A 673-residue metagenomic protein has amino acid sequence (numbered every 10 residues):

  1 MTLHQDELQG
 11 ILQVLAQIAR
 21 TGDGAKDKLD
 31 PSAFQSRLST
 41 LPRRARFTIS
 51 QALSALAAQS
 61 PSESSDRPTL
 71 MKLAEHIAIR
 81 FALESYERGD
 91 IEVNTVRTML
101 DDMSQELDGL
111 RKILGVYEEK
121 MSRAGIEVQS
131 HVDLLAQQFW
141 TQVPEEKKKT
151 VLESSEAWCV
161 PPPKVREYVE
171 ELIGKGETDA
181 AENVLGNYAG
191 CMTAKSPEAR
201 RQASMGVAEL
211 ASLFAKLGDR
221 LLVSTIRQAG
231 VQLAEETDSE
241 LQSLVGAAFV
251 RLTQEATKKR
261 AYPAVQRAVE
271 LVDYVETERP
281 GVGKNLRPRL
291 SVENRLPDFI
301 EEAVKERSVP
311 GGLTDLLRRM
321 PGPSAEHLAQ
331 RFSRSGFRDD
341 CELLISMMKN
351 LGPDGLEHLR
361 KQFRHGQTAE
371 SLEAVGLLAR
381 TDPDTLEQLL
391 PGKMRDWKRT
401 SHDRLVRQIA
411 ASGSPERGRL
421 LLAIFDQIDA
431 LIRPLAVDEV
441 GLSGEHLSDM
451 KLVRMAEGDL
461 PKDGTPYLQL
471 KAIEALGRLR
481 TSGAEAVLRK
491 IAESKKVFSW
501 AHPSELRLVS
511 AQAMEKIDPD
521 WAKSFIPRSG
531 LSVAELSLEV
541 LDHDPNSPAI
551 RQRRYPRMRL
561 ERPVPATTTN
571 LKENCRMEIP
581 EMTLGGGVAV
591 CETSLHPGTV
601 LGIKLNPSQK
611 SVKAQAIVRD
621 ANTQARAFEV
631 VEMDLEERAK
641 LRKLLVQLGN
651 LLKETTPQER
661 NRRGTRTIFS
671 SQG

Functional and structural regions predicted by a protein language model:
M1-L296: Extended amphipathic alpha-helical repeat scaffolds
E156, E236-E240, R251-T257, E270-Y274 (+13 more regions): Structural detector for internal amphipathic alpha-helices that build alpha-solenoid repeat scaffolds
F299-V304, Q330-S335, H358-G366, L389-W397 (+4 more regions): Alpha-solenoid HEAT/Armadillo-like helical repeat scaffolds in large eukaryotic proteins
Q512-K516, D520-M582, P597, M633-G673: N-terminal helix initiation/capping motif
T569, L584, A621-A625: Short, conserved beta-turn/loop elements at beta-strand boundaries and strand-helix junctions
M577, K613-R619: Short beta-strand-centered aromatic/proline hotspots
E581, V618-N622, E632: A residue-level detector for short acidic-glycine micro-motifs
G587-C591, T623-E632, K640: Short, solvent-exposed secondary-structure boundary/capping segments
